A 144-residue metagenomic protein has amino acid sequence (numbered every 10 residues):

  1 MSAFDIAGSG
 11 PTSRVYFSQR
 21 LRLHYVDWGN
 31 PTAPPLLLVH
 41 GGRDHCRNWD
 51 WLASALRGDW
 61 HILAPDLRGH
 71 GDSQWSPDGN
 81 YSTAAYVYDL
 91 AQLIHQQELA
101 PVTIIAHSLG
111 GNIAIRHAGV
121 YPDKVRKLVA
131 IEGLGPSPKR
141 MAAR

Functional and structural regions predicted by a protein language model:
M1-L36, R57-W60, E98-A100, G135: Alpha/beta-hydrolase fold catalytic core
Y16-R20, V26-W28, A64-I105, L109: Active-site loop/oxyanion-hole signature of alpha/beta-hydrolase fold enzymes
L21-W75: Conserved HGGG/HGGXW glycine-rich cap/lid loop of the alpha/beta-hydrolase fold
A53, I94, H117-A118: A conserved amphipathic alpha-helix that caps or lines the catalytic cleft of carbohydrate- and lipid-modifying enzymes
Q74-P77, K139-A143: Short aromatic-enriched loop/helix-cap "lid" or pocket-rim segments at secondary-structure transitions that line
A100-M141: Conserved hydrolase catalytic core segment
